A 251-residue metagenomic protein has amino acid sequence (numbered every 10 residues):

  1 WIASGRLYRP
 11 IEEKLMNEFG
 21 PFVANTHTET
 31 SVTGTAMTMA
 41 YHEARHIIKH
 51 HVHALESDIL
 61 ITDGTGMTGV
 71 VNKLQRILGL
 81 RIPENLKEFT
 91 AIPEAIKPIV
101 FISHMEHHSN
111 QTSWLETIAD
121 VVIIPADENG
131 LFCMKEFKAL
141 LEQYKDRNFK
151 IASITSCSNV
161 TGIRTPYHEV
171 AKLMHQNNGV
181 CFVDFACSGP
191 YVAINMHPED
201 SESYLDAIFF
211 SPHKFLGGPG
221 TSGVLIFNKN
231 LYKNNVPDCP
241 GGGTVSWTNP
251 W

Functional and structural regions predicted by a protein language model:
W1-T26, D206: N-terminal "arm"/small-domain region of PLP-dependent enzymes with the aminotransferase-like
P21-G69, K73-N85: Conserved N-terminal alpha-helix of the aminotransferase class I/II PLP-enzyme fold
I48, N110, W114, F137 (+5 more regions): Buried hydrophobic positions in well-ordered alpha/beta secondary-structure cores of metabolic enzymes
I61, F101, F182-D184, F209: Structural detector of well-ordered beta-strand residues that form the stable sheet scaffold of enzyme domains
G64-G69, G79-I151: PLP-dependent aminotransferase-class I/II
D120, L131-V183: Active-site phosphate-binding strand-loop segment of PLP-dependent enzymes
F185, G189, M196-L216, G223-I226: Conserved active-site segment immediately N-terminal to the catalytic lysine that forms the internal aldimine
H213-W251: Active-site C-terminal subdomain of aminotransferase-like
